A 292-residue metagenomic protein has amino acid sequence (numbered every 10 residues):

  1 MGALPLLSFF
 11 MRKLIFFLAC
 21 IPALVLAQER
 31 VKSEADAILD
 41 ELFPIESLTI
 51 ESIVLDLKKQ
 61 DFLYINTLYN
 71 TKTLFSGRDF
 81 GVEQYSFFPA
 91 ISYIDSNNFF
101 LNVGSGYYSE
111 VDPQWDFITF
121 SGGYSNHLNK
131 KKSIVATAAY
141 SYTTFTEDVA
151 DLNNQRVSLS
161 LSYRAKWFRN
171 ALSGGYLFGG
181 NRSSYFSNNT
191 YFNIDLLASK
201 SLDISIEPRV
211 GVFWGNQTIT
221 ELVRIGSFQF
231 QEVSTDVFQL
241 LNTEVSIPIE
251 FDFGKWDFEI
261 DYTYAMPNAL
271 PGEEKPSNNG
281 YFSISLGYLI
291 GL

Functional and structural regions predicted by a protein language model:
M1-K59, G291-L292: Cleavable N-terminal export/targeting peptides
R30-I94: Short glycine/proline- and aromatic-enriched beta-strand/turn motifs that initiate or cap beta-hairpins
I53-D61, L128-V135, W167, D195-I206 (+1 more regions): Short loop/turn motifs that connect adjacent beta-strands in outer-membrane beta-barrel proteins
V54, F75-F80, Y108-P113, F145-A150 (+3 more regions): Outer-membrane beta-barrel domain signature
D61, E83-F87, Q114-I118, D151-V157 (+6 more regions): Residues that define the transmembrane beta-barrel architecture of outer-membrane proteins
I65-F75, N98-S109, S133-T146, W167-F178 (+1 more regions): Transmembrane beta-strand segments that form the barrel wall of outer-membrane beta-barrel proteins
T67-Y69, P89-Y93, F120-N126, Y140 (+7 more regions): Residues on the lipid-exposed face of transmembrane beta-strands in outer-membrane beta-barrel proteins
G175-S277, Y288-L292: Outer-membrane beta-barrel transmembrane domain signature
